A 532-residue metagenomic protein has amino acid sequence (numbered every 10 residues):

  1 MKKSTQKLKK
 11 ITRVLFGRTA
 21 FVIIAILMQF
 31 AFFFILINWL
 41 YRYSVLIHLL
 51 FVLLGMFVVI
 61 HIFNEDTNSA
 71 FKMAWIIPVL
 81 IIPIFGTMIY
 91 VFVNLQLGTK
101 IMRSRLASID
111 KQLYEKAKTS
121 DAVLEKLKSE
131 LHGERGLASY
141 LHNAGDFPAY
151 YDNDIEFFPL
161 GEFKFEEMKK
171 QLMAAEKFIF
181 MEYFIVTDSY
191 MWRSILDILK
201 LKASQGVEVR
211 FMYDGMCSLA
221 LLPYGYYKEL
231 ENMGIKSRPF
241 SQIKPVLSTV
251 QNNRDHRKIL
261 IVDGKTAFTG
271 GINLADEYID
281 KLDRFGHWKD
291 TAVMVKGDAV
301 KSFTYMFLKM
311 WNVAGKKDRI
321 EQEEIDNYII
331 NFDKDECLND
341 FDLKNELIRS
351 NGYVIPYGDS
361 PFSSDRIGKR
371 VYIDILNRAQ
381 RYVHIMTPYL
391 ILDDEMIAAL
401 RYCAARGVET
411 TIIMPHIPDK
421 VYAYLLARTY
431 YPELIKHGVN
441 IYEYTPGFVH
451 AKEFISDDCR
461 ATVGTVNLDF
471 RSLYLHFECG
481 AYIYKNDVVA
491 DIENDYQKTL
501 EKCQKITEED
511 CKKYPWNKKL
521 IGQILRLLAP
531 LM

Functional and structural regions predicted by a protein language model:
M1-R370, D374, R378, Y402 (+6 more regions): N-terminal localization/anchoring segments of enzymes in phospholipid and broader phosphate metabolism
F184, P388-Y389, A423: Glycine- and other small-residue-rich loops at beta-strand/loop junctions that grip anionic moieties
Y213, T387, M414: Short beta-strand/turn micro-motifs composed of small residues that flank or help shape donor/cofactor-binding pockets
D290, M386-T387: A short, conserved beta-strand element enriched in hydrophobic/aromatic residues
G368, L376, D393-M396, A423 (+1 more regions): Hydrophobic alpha-helical segments and helix-packing faces
Y389-E409, K420: Helical hairpin unit composed of two closely spaced alpha helices linked by a short loop
V408-L468: C-terminal structural cap/anchor segments
